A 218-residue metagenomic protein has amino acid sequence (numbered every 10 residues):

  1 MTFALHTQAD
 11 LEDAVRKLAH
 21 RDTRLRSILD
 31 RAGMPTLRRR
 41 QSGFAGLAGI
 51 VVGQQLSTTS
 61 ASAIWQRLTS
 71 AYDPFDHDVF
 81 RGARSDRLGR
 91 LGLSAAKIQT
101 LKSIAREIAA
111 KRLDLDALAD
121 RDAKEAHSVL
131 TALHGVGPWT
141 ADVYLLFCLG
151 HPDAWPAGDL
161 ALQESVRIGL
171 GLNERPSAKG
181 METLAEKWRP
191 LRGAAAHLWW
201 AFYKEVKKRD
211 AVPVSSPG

Functional and structural regions predicted by a protein language model:
M1-P35, A119, P138-G218: C-terminal accessory module of base-excision DNA glycosylases/AP lyases that mediates lesion recognition and DNA
L5, R24, I28, L56-S57 (+2 more regions): Alpha-helical ds-nucleic-acid-binding substructure associated with the helix-hairpin-helix region of base-excision DNA
D13, A19-I50, Q55, T59-Q66 (+1 more regions): A positional/architectural concept
S27, R31, R39, G43 (+3 more regions): Non-catalytic interaction surface on structured domains
L37-A45, G92-A95, A185-G193: Structural motif
R39, T59-A63, F75, A96 (+4 more regions): Alpha-helix N-cap and coil->helix boundary residues
G46-V51, R67, A83-R87, E125-V129 (+3 more regions): A general alpha-helix detector
L47-V52, L101-A105, Y144-L145, A195-W199: Short alpha-helical scaffolding segments that buttress acidic/His motifs in well-ordered protein cores
